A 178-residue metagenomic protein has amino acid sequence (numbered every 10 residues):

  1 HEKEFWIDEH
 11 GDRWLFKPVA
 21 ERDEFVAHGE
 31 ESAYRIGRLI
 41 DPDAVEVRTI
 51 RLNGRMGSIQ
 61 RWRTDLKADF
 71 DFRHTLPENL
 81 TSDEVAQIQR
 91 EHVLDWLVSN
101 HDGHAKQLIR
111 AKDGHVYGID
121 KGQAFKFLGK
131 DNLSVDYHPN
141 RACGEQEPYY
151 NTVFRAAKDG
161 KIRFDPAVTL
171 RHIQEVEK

Functional and structural regions predicted by a protein language model:
H1-D71, D95, S99-N100: Conserved ATP-binding subdomain of kinase catalytic cores across diverse folds
E2, E84, V98, R163-D165 (+1 more regions): Poly-acidic low-complexity segments
E21, F25, L80-T81, V85 (+3 more regions): Conserved aromatic-histidine-acidic binding/catalytic patches
V26, H92, H172-V176: Charged, low-complexity, helix-prone segments enriched in Lys/Glu/Asp/Gln
Y34, L39-P42, L76-D131: Conserved kinase catalytic-core segment
A44-V47, D102-G103, Q107, R155 (+1 more regions): A short, charged
R73-E78, K158-D159: Charged, low-complexity surface segments at secondary-structure and domain boundaries
A111, H115-K178: C-terminal catalytic region of ATP-dependent kinase domains
